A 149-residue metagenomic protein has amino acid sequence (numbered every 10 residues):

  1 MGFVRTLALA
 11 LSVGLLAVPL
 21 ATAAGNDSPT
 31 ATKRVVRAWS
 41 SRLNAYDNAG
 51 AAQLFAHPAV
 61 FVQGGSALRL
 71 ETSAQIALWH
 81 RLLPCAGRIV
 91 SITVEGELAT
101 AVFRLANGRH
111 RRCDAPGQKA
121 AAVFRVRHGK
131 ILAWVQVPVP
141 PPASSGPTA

Functional and structural regions predicted by a protein language model:
M1-A8: Bacterial N-terminal signal peptides that target proteins for export
L11-N48, Q53, H57, A143-T148: Short, low-complexity N-terminal intrinsically disordered segments enriched in polar/charged residues
W39, G50-A52, A59, Q75-I76 (+3 more regions): Hydrophobic pocket/interface hotspot
L54, A59-R69: A short gly/proline-enriched turn/hairpin at secondary-structure junctions
F55, L105-N107, P138: Short beta-strand segments enriched in hydrophobic/aromatic residues within well-folded beta-rich domains
F55-H57, C85-R88, A120, R127-K130: Residues that flank catalytic or metal-binding motifs in active/ligand-binding sites
S73-P116, V123: Surface-exposed, charged secondary-structure patches
T100, G117-A149: Short beta-strand edge/turn micro-motifs at domain boundaries
